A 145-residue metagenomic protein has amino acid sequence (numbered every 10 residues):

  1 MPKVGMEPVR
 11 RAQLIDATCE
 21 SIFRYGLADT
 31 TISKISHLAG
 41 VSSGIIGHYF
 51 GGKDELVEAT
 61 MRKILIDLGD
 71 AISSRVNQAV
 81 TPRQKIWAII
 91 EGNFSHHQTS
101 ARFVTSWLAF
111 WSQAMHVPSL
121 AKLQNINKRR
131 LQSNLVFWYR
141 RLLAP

Functional and structural regions predicted by a protein language model:
M1-V9: N-terminal intrinsically disordered/low-complexity leader segments
P2, Q13, A17-E55, A59: Helix-turn-helix
P8, A28-D29, D54-E55, Q84 (+1 more regions): Residue-level preference for short helical/loop micro-motifs built around acidic side chains
F50, S95, A109-H116: Short helix-capping/turn signature of helix-turn-helix
E55-V57, I90-H96, K122-K128: A ubiquitous short alpha-helical element
A59, S73-F103: Hydrophobic alpha-helical connector segments
R62-L68: Short, basic, alpha-helical segments at the C-terminal edge of helix-turn-helix-like DNA-binding modules
S74, T99-L108, H116-A144: Amphipathic alpha-helical packing segments from all-alpha helical-bundle domains
